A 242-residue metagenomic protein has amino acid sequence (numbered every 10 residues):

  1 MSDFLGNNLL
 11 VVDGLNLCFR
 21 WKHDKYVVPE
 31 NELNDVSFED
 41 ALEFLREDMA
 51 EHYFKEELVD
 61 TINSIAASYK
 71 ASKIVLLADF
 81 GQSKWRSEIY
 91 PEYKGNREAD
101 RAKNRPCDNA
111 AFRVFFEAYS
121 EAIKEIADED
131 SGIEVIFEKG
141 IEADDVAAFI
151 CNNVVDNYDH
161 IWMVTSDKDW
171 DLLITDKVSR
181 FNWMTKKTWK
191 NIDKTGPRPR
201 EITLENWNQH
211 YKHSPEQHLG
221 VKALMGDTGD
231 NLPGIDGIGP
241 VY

Functional and structural regions predicted by a protein language model:
M1-R97: Non-catalytic, usually N-terminal nucleic-acid engagement modules in DNA/RNA processing proteins
S2, E30-V36, D40-L45, A71 (+1 more regions): Extended two-metal-dependent nuclease catalytic cores across DNA- and RNA-processing enzymes
